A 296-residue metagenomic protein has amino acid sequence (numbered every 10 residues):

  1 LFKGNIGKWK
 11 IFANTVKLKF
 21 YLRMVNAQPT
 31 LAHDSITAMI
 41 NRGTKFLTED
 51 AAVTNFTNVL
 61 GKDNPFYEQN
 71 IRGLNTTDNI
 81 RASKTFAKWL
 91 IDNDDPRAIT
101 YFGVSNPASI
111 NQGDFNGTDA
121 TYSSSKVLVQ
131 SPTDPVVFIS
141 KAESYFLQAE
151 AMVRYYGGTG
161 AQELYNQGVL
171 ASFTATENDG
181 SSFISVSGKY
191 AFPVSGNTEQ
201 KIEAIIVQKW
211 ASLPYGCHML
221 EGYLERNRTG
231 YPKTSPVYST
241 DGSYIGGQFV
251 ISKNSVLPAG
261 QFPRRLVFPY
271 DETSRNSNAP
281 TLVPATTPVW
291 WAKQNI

Functional and structural regions predicted by a protein language model:
L1-S181, S195-I202, Q208: Structured, solvent-exposed acidic/aromatic patches
F173, E177-I296: C-terminal functional modules
